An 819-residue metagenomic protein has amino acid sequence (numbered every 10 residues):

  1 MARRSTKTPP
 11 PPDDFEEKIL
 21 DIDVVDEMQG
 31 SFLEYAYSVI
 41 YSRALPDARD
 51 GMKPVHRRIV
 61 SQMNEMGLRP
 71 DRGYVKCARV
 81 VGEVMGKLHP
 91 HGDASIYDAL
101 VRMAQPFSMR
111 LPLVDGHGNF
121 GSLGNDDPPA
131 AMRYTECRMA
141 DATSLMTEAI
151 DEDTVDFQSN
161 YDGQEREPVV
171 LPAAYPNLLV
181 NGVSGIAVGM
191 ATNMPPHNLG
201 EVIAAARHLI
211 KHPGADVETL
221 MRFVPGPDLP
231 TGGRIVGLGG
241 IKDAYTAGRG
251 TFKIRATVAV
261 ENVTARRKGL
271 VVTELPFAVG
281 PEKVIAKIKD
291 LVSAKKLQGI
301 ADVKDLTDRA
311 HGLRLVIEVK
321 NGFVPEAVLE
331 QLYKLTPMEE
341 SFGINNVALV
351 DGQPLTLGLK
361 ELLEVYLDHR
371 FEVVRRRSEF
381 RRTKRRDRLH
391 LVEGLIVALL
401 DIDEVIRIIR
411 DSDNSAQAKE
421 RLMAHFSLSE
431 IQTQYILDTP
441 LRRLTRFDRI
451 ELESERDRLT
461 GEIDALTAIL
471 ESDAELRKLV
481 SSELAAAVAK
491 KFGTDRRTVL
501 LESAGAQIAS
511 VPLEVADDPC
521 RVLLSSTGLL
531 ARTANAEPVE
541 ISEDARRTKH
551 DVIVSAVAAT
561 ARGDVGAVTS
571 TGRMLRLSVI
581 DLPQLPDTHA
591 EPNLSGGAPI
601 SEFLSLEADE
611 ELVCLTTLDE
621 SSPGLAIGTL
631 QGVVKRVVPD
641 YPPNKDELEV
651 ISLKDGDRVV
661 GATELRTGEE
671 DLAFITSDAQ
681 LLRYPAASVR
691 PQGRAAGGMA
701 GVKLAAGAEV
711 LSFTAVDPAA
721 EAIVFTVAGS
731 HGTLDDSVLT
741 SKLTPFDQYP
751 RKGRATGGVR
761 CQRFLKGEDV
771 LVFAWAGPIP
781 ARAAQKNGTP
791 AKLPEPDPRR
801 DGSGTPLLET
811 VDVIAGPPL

Functional and structural regions predicted by a protein language model:
M1-T251, A310, R314-V316, H550: Catalytic phosphate-handling regions of large nucleic-acid enzymes and associated NTPases
A2-T6, F15-E17, V24, V183-S184 (+1 more regions): C-terminal interaction appendages of subunits in large macromolecular complexes
